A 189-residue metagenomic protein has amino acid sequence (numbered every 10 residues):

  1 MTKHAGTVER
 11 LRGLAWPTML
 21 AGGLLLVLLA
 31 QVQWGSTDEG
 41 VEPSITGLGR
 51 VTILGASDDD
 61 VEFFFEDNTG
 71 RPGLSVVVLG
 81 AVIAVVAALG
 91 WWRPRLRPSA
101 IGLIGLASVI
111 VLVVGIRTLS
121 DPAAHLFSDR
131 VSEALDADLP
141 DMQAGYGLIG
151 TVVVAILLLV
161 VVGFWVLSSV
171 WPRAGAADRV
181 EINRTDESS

Functional and structural regions predicted by a protein language model:
M1-W16, G163-S189: Intrinsically disordered terminal tails
R10-S36: N-terminal signal-anchor transmembrane alpha helix
A15-G22, L79-I83, A100-I110, G147 (+2 more regions): Hydrophobic alpha-helical transmembrane segments of polytopic
L28-G73, P122-A144: Long, glycine/tryptophan/cysteine-rich extracytoplasmic
V32-E39, R93, R117-A124, F164-D178: Juxtamembrane transmembrane-helix termini
G70-W92, V152-L159: Hydrophobic alpha-helical transmembrane segments
P94-S132, N183-S189: Hydrophobic alpha-helical transmembrane segments of integral membrane proteins
